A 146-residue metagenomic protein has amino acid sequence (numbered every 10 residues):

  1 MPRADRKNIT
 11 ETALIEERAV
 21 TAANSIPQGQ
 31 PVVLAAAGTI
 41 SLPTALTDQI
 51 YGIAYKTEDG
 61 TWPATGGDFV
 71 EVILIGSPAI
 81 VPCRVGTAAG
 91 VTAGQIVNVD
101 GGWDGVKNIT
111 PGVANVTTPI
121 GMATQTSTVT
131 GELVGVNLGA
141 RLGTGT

Functional and structural regions predicted by a protein language model:
M1-T146: Glycine-anchored, exposed beta-strand/edge motif detector
